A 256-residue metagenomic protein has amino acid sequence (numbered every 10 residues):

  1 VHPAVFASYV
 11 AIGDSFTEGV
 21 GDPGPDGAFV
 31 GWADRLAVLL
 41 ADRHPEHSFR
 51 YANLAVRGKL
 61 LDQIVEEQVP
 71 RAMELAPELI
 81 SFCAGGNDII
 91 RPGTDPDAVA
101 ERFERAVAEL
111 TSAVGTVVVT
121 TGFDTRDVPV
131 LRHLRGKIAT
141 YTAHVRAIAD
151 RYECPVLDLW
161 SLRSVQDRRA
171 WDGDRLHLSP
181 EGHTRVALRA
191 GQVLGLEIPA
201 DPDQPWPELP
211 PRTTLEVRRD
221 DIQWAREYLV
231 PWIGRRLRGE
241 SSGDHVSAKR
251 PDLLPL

Functional and structural regions predicted by a protein language model:
V1-R57, V69-A76: Serine-esterase "nucleophile elbow" of acetyl-processing enzymes
H2, E18-D22, H47, D62-A98 (+1 more regions): Oxyanion-hole/transition-state-stabilizing segment in secreted/luminal serine hydrolases and related acyltransferases
P3, R151, D174-H177, E181-L256: Conserved catalytic region of serine esterases and O-acyltransferases that act on ester linkages in lipids
A11, F82, V118-T120: Structural beta-sheet core signal
D22-G27, T94-D97, R132-G136, D172-G173: Short glycine-enriched, charge-decorated loop/helix-capping segments at active-site entrances that position
P96-E104, R135-T142: Charged helix-capping and loop-helix junction motifs
S112-V117, C154: A short helix->loop->beta-strand "cap" motif at the edges of active sites that frequently abuts
D127-L159, P180: Substrate-gating cap/lid alpha-helix
